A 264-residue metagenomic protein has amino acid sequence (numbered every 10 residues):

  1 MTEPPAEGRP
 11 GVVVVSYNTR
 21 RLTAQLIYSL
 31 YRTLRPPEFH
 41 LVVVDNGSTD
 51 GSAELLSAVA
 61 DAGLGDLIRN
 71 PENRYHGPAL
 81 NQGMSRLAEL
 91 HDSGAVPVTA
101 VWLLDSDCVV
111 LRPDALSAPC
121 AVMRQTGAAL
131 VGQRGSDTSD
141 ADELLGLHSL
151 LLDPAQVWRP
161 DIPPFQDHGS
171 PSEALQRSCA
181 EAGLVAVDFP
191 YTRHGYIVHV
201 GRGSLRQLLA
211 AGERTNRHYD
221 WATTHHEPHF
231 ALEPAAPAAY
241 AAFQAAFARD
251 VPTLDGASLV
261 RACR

Functional and structural regions predicted by a protein language model:
M1-S29: N-proximal low-complexity "stem/linker" segments adjacent to membrane-targeting elements
S29-E38: Short, acidic, metal-binding catalytic loop of nucleotide-sugar glycosyltransferases
E38-G47, I68-N70: Short beta-strand/loop segment that forms part of the nucleotide-sugar
D45-E54, C108-V109: A conserved acidic beta->alpha catalytic loop
N70-H91: Glycine-rich, basic loop-to-helix element that forms the pyrophosphate-binding segment of sugar-nucleotide handling
G94-V109: Short beta-strand-to-loop acidic/aromatic patch adjacent to the donor-nucleotide binding site
V109-R177: Conserved catalytic core of nucleotide-sugar-dependent glycosyltransferases
E173-R264: C-terminal catalytic/acceptor-binding lobe
